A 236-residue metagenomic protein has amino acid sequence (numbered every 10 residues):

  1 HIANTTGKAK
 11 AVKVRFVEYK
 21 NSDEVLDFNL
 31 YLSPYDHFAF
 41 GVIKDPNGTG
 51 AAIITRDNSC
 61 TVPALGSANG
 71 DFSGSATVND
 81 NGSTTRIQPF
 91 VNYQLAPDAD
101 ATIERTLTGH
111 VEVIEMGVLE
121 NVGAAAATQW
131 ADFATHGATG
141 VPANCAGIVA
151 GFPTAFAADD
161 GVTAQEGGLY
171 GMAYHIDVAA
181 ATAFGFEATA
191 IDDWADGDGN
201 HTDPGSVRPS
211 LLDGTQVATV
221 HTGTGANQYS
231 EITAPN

Functional and structural regions predicted by a protein language model:
H1-K8, N236: Asparagine-centered strand-capping/turn motif at beta-strand->loop junctions
T5-D23: Short acidic, flexible loop segments centered on an aromatic residue
V25-F28: Surface-exposed, proline-enriched loop/turn segments that connect beta strands in immunoglobulin-like
L30-L32, F38-N236: Long, compositionally biased low-complexity segments
